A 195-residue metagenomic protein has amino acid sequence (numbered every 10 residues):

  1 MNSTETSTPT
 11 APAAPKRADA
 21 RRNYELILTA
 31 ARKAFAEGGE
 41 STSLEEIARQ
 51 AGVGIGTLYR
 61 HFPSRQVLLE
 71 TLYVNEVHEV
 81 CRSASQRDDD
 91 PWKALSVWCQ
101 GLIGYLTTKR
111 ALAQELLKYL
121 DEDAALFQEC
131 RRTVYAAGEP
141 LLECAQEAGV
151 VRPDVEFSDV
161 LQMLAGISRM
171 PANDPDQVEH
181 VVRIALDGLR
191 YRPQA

Functional and structural regions predicted by a protein language model:
M1-A11, V97, G104, A136 (+3 more regions): C-terminal peripheral helix-coil segments that are non-catalytic and often amphipathic
M1-S41, E45-Q50, V67: Basic, helix-initiating cap at the start of DNA-binding domains
S43, C81, A111-L117, V150 (+2 more regions): Short, hydrophobic secondary-structure boundary micro-motifs
G52-F62: Short hydrophobic/aromatic patch on the recognition helix
F62, L69-E76: Alpha-helical DNA-contacting segments of helix-turn-helix folds
T71, R82-T108, E122, L126: Hydrophobic alpha-helical connector segments
I103-P140, A165-N173: Short secondary-structure transition hinges
E129-T133, E147-Q162, P171-D176: All-alpha amphipathic helical-bundle segments outside canonical DNA-binding/catalytic cores that form hydrophobic
